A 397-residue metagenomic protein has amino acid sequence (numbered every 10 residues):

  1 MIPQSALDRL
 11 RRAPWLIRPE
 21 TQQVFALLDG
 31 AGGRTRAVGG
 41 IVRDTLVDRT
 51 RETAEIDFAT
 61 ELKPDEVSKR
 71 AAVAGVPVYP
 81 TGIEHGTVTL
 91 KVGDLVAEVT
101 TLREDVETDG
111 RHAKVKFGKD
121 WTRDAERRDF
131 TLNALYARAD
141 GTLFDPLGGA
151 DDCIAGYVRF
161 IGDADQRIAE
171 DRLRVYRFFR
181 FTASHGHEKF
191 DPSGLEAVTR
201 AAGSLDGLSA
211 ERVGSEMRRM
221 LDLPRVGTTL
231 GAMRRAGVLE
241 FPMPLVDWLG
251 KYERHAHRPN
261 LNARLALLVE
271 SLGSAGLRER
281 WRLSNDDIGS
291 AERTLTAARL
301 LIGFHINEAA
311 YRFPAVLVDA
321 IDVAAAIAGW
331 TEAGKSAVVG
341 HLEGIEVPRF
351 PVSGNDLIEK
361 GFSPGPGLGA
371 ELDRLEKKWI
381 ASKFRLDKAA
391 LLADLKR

Functional and structural regions predicted by a protein language model:
M1-R397: Catalytic cores of the polymerase beta-like nucleotidyltransferase superfamily and closely associated nucleotide
